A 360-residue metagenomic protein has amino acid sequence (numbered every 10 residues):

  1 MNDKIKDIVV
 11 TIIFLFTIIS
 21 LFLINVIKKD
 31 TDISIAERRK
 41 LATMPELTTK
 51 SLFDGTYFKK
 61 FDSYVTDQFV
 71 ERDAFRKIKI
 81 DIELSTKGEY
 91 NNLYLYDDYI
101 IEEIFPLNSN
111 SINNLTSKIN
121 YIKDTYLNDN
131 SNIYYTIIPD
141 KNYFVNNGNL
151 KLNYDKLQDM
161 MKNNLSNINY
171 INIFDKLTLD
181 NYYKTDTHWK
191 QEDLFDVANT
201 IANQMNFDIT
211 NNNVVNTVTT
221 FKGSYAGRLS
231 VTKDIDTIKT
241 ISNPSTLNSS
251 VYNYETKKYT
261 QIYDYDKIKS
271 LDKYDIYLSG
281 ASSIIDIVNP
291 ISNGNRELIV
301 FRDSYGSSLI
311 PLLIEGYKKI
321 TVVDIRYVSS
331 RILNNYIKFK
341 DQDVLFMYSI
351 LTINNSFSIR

Functional and structural regions predicted by a protein language model:
M1-R360: Extracellular glycan-modifying ectodomains
